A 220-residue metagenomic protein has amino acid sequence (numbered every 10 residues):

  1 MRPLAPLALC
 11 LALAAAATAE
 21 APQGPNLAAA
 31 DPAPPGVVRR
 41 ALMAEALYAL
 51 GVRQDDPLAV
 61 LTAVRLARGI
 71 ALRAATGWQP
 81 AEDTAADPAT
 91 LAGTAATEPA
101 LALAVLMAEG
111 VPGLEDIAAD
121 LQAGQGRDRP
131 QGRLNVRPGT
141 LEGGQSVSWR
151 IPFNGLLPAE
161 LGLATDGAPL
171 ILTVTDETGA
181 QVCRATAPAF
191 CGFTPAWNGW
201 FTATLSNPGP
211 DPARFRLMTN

Functional and structural regions predicted by a protein language model:
P6-A14: Bacterial N-terminal signal peptides
G24-A102: Alpha-helical, heptad-rich or low-complexity scaffold/stalk segments that mediate oligomerization or tethering
A67-I70, A74-R150: Non-catalytic extracellular/lumenal accessory regions of secreted precursors
G126, P130, S206-N220: C-terminal edge strands of extracellular/lumenal beta-sandwich accessory domains
G143-Q145, R184-F190: Short, solvent-exposed loop/turn segments in extracellular or other extracytoplasmic domains
S148-D166, L172, F201-S206: Hydrophobic beta-strand segments within beta-rich accessory/binding domains
I151, A187-A196, P208: Beta-sandwich interaction modules
A168-A180, R216-T219: Short, surface-exposed beta-strand/strand-loop-strand elements in extracellular ectodomains
